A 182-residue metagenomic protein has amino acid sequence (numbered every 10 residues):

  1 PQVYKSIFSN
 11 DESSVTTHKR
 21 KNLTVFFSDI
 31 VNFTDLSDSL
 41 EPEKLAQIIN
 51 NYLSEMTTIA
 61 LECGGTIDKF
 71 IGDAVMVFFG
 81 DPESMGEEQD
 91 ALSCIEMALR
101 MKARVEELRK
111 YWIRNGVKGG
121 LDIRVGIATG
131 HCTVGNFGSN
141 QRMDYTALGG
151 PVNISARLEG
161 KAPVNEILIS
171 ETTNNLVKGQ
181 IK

Functional and structural regions predicted by a protein language model:
P1-R20, E106: Regulatory cytosolic signal-relay segments
Y4, F33, M76, T173-N174: A generic structural signal for short hydrophobic patches within well-formed alpha-helices
S13-E96: Catalytic NTP-binding/metal-coordinating core of nucleotidyl cyclase/transferase enzymes
K19-N22, G120-D122, P163: Short loop/turn elements that form and flank the Walker-type P-loop nucleotide-binding site in RecA-like NTPase cores
I49-G65, D81-V125, G150-P151, A156-E159: Alpha-helical scaffold within the catalytic cores of cyclic-nucleotide enzymes
F78-Q89, V125-M143, V164-E166: Catalytic strand-loop-helix junctions within cyclic-nucleotide turnover domains
N115-V117, F137-G149: Short, surface-exposed loop/helix-turn segments at secondary-structure junctions that function as lids/hinges flanking
C132-V134, S155, K161-K182: Cytosolic regulatory/linker segments at or just downstream of nucleotide-handling modules in signal-transduction
